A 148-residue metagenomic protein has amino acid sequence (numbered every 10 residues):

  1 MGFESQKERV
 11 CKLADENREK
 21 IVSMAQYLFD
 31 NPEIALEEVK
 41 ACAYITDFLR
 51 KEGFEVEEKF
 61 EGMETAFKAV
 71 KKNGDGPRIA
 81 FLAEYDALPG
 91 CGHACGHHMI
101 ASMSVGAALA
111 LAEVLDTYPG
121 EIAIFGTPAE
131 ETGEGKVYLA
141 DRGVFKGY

Functional and structural regions predicted by a protein language model:
G2-P119: Acidic/His- and Gly-rich active-site-bordering loop/insert found across diverse amide/peptide-bond hydrolases
V105-Y148: Acidic/histidine-rich catalytic neighborhood of metal-dependent amide-processing enzymes
